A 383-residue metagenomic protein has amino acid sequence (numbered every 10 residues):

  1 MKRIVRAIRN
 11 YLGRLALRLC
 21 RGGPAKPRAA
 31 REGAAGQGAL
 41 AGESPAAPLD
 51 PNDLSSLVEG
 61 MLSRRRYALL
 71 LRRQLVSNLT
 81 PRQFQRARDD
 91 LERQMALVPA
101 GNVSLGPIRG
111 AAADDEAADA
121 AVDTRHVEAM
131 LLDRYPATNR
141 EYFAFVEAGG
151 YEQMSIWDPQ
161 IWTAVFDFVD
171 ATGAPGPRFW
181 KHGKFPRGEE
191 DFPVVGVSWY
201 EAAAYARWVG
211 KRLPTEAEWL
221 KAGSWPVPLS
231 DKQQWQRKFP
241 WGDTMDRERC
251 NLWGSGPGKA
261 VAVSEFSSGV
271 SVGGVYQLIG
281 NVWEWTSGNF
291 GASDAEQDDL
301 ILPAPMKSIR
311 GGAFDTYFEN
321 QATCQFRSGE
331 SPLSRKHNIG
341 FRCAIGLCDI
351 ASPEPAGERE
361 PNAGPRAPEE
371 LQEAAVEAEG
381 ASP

Functional and structural regions predicted by a protein language model:
K2-G60, R73, Q85, E141 (+5 more regions): Disulfide-stabilized, aromatic/cysteine-rich ligand-recognition loop
G60-Y67: N-terminal zymogen propeptides
Y67-S77, P81-L97: GGW-centered surface loops in extracellular recognition modules
Q85-A171, V195-Y200, I279-G280, L347: A short glycine-rich, aromatic-capped structural motif
V98, S104, I108, E152 (+5 more regions): Functional-site microenvironments in short loops/helix caps that host divalent-cation chemistry
A121-T124, V272-G274, P332: Short, surface-exposed beta-strand/loop micro-motifs that present aromatic residues
R140-E141, A222-G223, S293-D294, A351-P353: Short catalytic/ligand-binding loop motif for oxyanion handling, primarily in non-cytosolic enzymes, centered on
